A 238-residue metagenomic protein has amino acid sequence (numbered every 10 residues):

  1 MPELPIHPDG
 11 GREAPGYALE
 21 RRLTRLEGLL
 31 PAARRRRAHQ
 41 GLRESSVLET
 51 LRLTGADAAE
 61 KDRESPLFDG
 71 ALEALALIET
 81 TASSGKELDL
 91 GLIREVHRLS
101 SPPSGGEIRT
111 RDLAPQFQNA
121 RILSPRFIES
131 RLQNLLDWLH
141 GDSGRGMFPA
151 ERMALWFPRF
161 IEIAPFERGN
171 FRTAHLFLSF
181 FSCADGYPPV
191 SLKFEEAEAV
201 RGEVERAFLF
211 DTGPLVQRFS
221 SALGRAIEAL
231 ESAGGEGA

Functional and structural regions predicted by a protein language model:
M1-A238: FIC/Doc superfamily catalytic core
